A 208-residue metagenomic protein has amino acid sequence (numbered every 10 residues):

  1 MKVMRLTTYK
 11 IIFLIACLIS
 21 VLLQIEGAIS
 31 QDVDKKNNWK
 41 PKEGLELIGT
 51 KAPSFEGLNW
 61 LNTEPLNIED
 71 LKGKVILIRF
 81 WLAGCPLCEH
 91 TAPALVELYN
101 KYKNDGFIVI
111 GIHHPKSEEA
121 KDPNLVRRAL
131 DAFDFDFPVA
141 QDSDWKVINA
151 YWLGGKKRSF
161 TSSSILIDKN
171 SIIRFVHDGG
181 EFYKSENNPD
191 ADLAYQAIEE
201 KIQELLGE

Functional and structural regions predicted by a protein language model:
V3-F13: Bacterial N-terminal signal peptides that target proteins for export
I12-L23: Bacterial N-terminal signal peptides
Q24-E56, K72: N-proximal helix/coil linker or "cap" segments that precede and/or mark the start of modular domains
S54-I76, Y102: A short beta-strand-turn-helix
L66-E89, L95, V109: Short active-site neighborhood of thiol/selenol oxidoreductases, capturing the structured segment around
H90-D134, S143-A150: Structural microenvironment flanking redox-active thiols in thiol-disulfide oxidoreductases
D134-P138, L153-I165: Structural micro-motif
F160-E208: Thiol-/selenol-based redox modules, centered on thioredoxin-like and closely related oxidoreductase domains
